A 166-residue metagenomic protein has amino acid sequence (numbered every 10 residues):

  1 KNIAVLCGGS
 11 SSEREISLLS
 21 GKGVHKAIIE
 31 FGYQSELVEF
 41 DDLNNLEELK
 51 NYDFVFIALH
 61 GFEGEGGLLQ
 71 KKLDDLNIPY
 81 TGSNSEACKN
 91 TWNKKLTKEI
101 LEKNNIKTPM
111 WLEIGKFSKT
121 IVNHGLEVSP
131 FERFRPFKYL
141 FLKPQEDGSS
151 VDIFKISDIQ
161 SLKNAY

Functional and structural regions predicted by a protein language model:
I3-C7, S35, L49-K50, N90-Y166: Active-site nucleotide/adenylate-binding loops and adjacent lid/helix of ATP-dependent enzymes
L6-S10, N51-W92, K107-G115: A short, GP-enriched loop/loop-strand-helix hinge that lies immediately N-terminal to, or at the N-terminal rim
S10-K22, A27: Glycine- and acidic-residue-enriched helix-capping/strand-helix junction motifs
K26-E36: A generic structural motif
I28-I29, L73, L101: Hydrophobic alpha-helical packing residues
L37-E39, G82: A structural preference for short, hydrophobic beta-strand core positions in alpha/beta folds
D41-L46: A structured beta-alpha segment of the ubiquitous adenosine-cofactor-binding alpha/beta core
